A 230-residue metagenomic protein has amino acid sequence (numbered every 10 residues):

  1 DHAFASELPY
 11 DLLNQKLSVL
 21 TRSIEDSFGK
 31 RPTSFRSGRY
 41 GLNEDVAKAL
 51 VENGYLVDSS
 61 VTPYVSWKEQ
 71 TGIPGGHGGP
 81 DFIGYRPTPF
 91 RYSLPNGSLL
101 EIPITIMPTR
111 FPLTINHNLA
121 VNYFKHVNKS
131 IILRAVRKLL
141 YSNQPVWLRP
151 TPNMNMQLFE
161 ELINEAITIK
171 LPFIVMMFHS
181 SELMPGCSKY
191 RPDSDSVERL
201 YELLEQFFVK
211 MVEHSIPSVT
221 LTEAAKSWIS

Functional and structural regions predicted by a protein language model:
D1-G41, I106-P108, S180-S181: Metal-dependent polysaccharide deacetylase catalytic core of the NodB/CE4 family, i.e., the active-site-bearing domain
H2-L13, P32-S37, G76, Q144-M154 (+1 more regions): The substrate-binding groove and active-site-proximal loops of carbohydrate-active enzymes, especially glycoside
V19-R22, D45, E52, E161 (+1 more regions): Alpha-helical scaffolding segments of alpha/beta enzyme cores, especially the outer helices of TIM-barrel or partial
S23, S27, A49-N53, Q206-K210 (+1 more regions): Alpha-helical structural signal in soluble globular domains
F28, P95-N96, K170, V212: Short, structurally constrained coil/turn elements that cap an alpha-helix or connect an alpha-helix to the following
S34, G54-L56, L99, F173-V175 (+1 more regions): Beta-sheet entry/capping signal
S37-T168: Active-site-adjacent pocket scaffolds in enzyme catalytic domains
V127-K129, L133-S230: C-terminal domain-boundary segment and adjacent tail
